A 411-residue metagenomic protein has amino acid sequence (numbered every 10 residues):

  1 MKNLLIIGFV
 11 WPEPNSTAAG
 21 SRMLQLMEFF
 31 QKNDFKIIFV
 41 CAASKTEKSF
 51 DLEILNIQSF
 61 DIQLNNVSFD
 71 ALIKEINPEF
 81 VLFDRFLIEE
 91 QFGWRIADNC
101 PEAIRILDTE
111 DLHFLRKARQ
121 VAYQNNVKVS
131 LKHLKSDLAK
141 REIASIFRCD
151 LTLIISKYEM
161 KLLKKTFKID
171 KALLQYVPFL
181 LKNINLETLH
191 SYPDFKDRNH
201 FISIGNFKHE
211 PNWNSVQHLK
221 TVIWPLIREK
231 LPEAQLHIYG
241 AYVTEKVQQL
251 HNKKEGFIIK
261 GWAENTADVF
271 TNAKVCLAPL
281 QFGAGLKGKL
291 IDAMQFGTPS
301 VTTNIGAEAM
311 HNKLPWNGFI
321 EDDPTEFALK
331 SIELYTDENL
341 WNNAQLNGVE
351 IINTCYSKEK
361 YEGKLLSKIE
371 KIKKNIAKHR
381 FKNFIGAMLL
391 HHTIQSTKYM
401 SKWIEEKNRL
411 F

Functional and structural regions predicted by a protein language model:
M1-E47: N-terminal subdomain of nucleotide-sugar transferases
E13, E102-S136, K196, N206: Acceptor-binding helix/loop patch of EC 2.4 sugar-transfer enzymes, predominantly nucleotide-sugar-dependent
P78, T271-G285, T298: Acidic donor-binding loop of glycosyltransferase active sites
Q91-F92, A139-A172, V247: A short, active-site helix/loop in glycosyltransferases that binds the activated sugar's phosphate group
K165, I169-A267, T271: Conserved catalytic-core segment of nucleotide-activated headgroup transferases in glycan assembly
K289-D292, P299-T303: Short hydrophobic beta-strand element within catalytic cores of glycosyltransferases and related nucleotide-activated
N317-T325, E333-E338: Conserved acidic donor-binding segment of nucleotide-sugar-dependent glycosyltransferases
N347-F411: C-terminal amphipathic helix plus adjacent low-complexity, charged tail appended to glycosyltransferase catalytic
